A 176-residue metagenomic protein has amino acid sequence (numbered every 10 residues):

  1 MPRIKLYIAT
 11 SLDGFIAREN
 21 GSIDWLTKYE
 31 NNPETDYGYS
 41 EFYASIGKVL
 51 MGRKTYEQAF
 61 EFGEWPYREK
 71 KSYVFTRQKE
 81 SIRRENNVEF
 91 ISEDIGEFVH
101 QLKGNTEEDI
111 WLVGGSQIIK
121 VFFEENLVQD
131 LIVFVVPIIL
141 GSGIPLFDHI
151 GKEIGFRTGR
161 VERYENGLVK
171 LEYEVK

Functional and structural regions predicted by a protein language model:
M1-K176: Enzymes that bind and transform nitrogen-containing heteroaromatic metabolites
